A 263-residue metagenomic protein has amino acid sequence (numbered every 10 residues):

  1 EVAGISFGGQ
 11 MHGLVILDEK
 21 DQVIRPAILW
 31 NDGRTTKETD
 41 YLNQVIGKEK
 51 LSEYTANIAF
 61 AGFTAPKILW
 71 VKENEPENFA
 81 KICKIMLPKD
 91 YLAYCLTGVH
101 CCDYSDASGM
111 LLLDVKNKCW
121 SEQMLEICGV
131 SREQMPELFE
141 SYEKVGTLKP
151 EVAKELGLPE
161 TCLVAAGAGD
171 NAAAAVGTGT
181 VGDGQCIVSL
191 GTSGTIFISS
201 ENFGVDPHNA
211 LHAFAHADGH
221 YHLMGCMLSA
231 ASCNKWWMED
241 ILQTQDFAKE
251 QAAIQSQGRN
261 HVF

Functional and structural regions predicted by a protein language model:
E1, L29, N43: N-terminal phosphate-binding loop and adjacent alpha-helix
E1-R25, E53, K81, E137 (+2 more regions): N-terminal glycine/serine-rich phosphate-binding loop of ATP-dependent small-molecule kinases, especially carbohydrate
F7-M11, S141, L190-S193: Glycine-rich beta-strand-to-loop/alpha-helix junction loops that act as flexible
I28-L29, D106: Residue-level structural signal for beta-strand termini and adjacent loop
D32: Carbohydrate-associated surface elements
T36, N43-I58, P66-C101, L111-E122 (+2 more regions): Active-site core segments that coordinate phosphate-bearing ligands/cofactors across diverse enzyme families
C128-E140: A conserved helix-loop-beta module that forms one wall/lid of the active-site cleft in ATP-utilizing catalytic domains
E140-L148, A168: Glycine-rich phosphate-binding loops at beta-strand->alpha-helix junctions
